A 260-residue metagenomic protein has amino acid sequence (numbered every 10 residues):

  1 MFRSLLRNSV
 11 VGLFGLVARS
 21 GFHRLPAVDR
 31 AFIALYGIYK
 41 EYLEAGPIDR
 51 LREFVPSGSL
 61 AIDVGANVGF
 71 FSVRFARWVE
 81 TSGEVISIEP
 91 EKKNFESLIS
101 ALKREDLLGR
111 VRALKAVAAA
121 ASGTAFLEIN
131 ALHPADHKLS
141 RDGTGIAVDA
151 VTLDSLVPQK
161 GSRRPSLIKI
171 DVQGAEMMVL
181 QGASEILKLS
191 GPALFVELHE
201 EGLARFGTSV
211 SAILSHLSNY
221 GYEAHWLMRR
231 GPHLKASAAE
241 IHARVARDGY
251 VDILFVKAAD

Functional and structural regions predicted by a protein language model:
M1-D260: Phosphate/nucleotide-binding beta-alpha loop and adjacent structural elements of enzyme active sites
